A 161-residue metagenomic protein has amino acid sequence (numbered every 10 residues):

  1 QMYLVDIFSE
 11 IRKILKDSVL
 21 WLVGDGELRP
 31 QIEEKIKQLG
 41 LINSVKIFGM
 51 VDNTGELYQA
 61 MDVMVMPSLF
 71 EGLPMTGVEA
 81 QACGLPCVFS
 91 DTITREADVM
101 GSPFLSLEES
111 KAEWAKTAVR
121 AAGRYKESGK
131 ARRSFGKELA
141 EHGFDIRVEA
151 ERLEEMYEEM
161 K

Functional and structural regions predicted by a protein language model:
Q1-I47: A conserved nucleotide-sugar
M50, L69: Aromatic "clamp/platform" in nucleotide-sugar-dependent glycosyltransferases that forms part of the donor/acceptor
M61: An anion/phosphate-binding loop that grips the pyrophosphate of nucleotide cofactors and donors
M64-V65: A short hydrophobic beta-strand element within the catalytic core of glycosyltransferases that build diverse glycans
P74-E79: Short glycine/serine-rich donor-binding loops of glycosyltransferases
P86-S90: Short hydrophobic beta-strand element within catalytic cores of glycosyltransferases and related nucleotide-activated
E96-K126: Change "using UDP/GDP/dTDP sugars" to "using nucleotide sugars
K126-K161: A charged, aromatic-enriched C-terminal amphipathic alpha-helix characteristic of glycosyltransferases across folds
